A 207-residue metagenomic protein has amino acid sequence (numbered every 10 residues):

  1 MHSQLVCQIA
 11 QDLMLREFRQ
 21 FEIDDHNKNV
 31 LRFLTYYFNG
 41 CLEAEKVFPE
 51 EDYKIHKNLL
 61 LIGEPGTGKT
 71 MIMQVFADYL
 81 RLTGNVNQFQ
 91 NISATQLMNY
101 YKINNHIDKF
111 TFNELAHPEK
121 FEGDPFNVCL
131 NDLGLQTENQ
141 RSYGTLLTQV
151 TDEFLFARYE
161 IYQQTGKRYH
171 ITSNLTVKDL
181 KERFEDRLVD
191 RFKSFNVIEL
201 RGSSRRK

Functional and structural regions predicted by a protein language model:
M1-I55, G202-K207: A short, basic N-terminal segment
L61: Hydrophobic anchor at the beta1->P-loop junction of P-loop NTPases
E64: P-loop (Walker A) phosphate-binding loop of NTP-binding proteins
G68-K69: Conserved glycine(s) of the Walker
I72, F76: Hydrophobic positions on the alpha1 helix immediately C-terminal to the Walker A/P-loop
Y79-V128: AAA+/P-loop NTPase substrate/partner-engagement loops
L115-L147: Conserved P-loop NTPase "ATPase switch" module shared by AAA+ and STAND
L135-K207: Replace "adjacent to P-loop NTPase cores in ATP/GTP-dependent enzymes" with "adjacent to NTP-binding cores
